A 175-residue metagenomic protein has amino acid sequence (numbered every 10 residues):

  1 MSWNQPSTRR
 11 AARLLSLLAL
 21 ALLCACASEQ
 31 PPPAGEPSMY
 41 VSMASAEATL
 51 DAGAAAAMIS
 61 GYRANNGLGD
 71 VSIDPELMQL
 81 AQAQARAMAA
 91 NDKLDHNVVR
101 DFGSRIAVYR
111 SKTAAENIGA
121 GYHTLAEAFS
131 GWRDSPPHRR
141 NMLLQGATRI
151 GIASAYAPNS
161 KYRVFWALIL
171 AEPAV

Functional and structural regions predicted by a protein language model:
S2-L15: Bacterial N-terminal signal peptides that target proteins for export
L22-A25: C-terminal motif of bacterial Sec signal peptides marking the signal peptidase cleavage site
A27-Q30: Bacterial signal peptide processing site
G35, M78-H123: Short, surface-exposed glycine/acidic/tryptophan-bearing loops
G35-A89: A short alpha-helix/helix-coil micro-patch that ends at or immediately precedes a cysteine
N65-Q79, D92-D101, R139-S154: Surface-exposed patches in mature extracellular/periplasmic domains of secreted proteins
L125-V175: Disulfide-stabilized extracellular recognition modules
